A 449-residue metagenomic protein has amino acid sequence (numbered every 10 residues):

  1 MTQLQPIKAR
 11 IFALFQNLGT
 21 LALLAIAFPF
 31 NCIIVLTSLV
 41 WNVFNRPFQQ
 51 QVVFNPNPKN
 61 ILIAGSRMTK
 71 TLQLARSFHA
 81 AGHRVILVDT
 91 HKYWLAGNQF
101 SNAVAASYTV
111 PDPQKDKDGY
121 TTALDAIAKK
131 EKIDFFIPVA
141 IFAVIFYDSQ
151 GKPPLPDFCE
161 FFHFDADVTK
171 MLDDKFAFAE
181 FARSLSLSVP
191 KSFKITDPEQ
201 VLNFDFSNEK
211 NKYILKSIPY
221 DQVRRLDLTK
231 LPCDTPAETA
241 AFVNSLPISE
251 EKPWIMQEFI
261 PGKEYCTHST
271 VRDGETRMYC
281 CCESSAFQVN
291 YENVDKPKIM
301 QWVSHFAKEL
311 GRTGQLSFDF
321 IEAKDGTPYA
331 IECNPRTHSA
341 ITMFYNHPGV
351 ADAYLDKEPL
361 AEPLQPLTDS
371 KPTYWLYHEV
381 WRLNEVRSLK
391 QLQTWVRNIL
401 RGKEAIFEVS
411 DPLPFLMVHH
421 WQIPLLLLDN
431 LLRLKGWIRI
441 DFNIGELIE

Functional and structural regions predicted by a protein language model:
M1-H163: ATP-binding N-terminal substructure of ATP-dependent carboxylate-amine bond-forming enzymes
V168-W254, P261, R272-E275, E283-S285 (+1 more regions): Active-site nucleotide/adenylate-binding loops and adjacent lid/helix of ATP-dependent enzymes
S249, A286-T327: A long amphipathic alpha-helix within ATP-dependent nucleotide-binding catalytic cores
I255, Q315-S317, E362-T368: Flexible, glycine/charged-enriched surface loops at secondary-structure junctions
S269, M278-C280, T327-R336: A short beta-strand motif that forms the metal-chelation/ATP-contact edge of phosphoryl-transfer active sites
S285-N290, N334-H347: Glycine-rich phosphate/pyrophosphate-binding beta-alpha loops
D352-E449: Peripheral (often C-terminal) accessory segments that flank ATP-dependent C-N-forming ligase machineries
